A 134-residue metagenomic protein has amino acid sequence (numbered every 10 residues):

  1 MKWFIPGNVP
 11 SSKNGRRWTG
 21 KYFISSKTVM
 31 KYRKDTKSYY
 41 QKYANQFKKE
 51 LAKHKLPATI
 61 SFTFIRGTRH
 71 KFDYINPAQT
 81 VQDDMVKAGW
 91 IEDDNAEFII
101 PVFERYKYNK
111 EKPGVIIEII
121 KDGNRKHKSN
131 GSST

Functional and structural regions predicted by a protein language model:
M1-T134: Acidic, proline/glycine-enriched N-terminal capping motif
